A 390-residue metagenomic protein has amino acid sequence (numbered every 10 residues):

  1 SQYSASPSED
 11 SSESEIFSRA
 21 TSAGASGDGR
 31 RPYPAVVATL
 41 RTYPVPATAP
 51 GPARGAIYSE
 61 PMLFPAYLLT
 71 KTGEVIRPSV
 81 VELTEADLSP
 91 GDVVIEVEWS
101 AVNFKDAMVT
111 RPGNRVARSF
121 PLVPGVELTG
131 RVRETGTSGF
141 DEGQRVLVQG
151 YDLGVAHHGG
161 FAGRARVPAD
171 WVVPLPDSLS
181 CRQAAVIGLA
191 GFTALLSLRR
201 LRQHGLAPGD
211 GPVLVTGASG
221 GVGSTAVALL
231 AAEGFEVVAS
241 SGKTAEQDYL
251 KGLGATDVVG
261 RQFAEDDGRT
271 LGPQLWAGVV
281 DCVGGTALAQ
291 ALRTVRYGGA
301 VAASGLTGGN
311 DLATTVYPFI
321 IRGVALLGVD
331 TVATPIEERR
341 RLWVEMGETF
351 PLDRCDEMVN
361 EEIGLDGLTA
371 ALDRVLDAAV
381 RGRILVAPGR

Functional and structural regions predicted by a protein language model:
S1-S22, S26, R30-R31, R41: Low-acidity, Ser/Thr- and Arg-rich intrinsically disordered low-complexity segments
A86-V102, G113-L153: Glycine-rich beta-strand-centered segment in the early N-terminal region that forms part of a ligand/cofactor-binding
E127, Q144-R145, R164, P212 (+2 more regions): Residue-level marker of beta-strand positions
V148-L214: NAD(P)H dinucleotide-binding glycine-rich loop of Rossmann-like/cofactor-binding domains, especially the beta1-alpha1
G191, G217-S224, G284: Glycine-rich NAD(P) Rossmann-fold beta1-alpha1 loop
A231-A287: Adenosine-nucleotide cofactor-binding segment
T286-L352, A387-R390: Glycine-rich phosphate-binding loop and adjacent beta-alpha segment of Rossmann(oid) nucleotide-cofactor-binding
R340-R390: C-terminal hydrophobic helical "lid"/dimerization subdomain of Rossmann-like NAD(P)H-dependent oxidoreductases
